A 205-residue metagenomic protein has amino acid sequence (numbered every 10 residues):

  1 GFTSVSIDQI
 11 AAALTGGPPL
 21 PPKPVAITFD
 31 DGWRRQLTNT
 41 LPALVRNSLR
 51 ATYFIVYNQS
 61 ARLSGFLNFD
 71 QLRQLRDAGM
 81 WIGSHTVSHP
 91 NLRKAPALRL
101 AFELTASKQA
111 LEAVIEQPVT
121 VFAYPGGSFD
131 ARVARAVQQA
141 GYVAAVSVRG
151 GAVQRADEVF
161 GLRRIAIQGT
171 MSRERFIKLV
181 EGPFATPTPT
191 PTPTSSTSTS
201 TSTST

Functional and structural regions predicted by a protein language model:
G1-T28, W33-N39, R73, D77 (+1 more regions): C-terminal active-site subregion of NodB/CE4 polysaccharide deacetylases
K23, R46-N47: Acidic/aromatic-lined carbohydrate-recognition and catalytic surfaces of CAZymes acting on diverse glycans
T38-R46: Active-site-proximal N-terminal segment of extracellular/periplasmic enzymes that hydrolyze or transfer
S48-F69: A short, conserved beta-to-alpha structural element at the edge of catalytic cores that scaffolds binding
A51, I82, V119: Hydrophobic anchor at the start of a short beta-strand that flanks the dinucleotide cofactor-binding loop
I55-Y57, T86-H89: Short, histidine-centered active-site or binding-site loop motifs used for metal coordination, general acid-base
G65-M80: Active-site cradle of extracellular carbohydrate-active enzymes
